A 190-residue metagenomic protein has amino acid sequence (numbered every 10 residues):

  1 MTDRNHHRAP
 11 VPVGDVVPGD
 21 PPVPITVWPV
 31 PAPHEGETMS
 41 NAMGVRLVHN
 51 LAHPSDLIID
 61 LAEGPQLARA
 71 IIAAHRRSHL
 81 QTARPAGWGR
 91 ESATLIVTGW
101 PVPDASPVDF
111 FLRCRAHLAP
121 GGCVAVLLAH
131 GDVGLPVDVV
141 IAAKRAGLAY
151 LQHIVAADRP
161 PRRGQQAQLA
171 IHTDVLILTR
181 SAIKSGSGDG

Functional and structural regions predicted by a protein language model:
M1-G190: Class I S-adenosyl-L-methionine-dependent methyltransferase catalytic core
